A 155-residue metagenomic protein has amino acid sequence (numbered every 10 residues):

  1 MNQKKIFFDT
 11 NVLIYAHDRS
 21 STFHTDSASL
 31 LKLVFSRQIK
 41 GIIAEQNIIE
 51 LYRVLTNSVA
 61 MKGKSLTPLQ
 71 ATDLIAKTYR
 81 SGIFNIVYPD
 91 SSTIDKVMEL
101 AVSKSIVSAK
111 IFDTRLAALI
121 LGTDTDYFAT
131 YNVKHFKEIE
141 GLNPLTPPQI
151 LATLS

Functional and structural regions predicted by a protein language model:
M1-I43, A60-Q70, E138, L151 (+1 more regions): Short, well-structured N-terminal submotif of metal-dependent ribonuclease cores
M1-K5, T114-S155: Acidic, PIN/NYN-like endoribonuclease modules and their adjacent C-terminal/linker elements
N2, F84-Y127, Y131: Active-site neighborhoods of divalent-metal-dependent phosphate/nucleic-acid chemistry enzymes
N11-V12, Q46, R115, K134: Alpha-helix/helix-capping structural signal
I42-E45, T130: Short beta-strand segments at enzyme active-site cores
V54-V87: Helix-adjacent hinge/juxtasegments
K77-T93, M98, S105, F136-S155: Short acidic, glycine/proline-enriched helix-loop-strand junctions
